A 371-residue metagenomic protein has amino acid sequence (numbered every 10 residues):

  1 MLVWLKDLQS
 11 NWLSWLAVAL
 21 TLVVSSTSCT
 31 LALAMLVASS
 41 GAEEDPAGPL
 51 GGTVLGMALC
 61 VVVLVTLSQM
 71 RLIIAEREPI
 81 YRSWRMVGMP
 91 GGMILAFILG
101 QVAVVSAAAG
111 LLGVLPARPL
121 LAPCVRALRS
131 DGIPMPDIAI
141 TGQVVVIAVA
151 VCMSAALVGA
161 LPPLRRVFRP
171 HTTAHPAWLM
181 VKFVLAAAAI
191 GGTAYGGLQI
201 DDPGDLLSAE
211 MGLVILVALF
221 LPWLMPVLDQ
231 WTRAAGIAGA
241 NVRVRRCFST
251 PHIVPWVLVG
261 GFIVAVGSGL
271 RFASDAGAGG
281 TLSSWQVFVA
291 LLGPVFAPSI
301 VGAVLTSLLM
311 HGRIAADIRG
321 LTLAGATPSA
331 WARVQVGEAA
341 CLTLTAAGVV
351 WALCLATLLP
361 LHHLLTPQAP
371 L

Functional and structural regions predicted by a protein language model:
L2-M35, P46, L59-V62, I147-P162 (+4 more regions): Alpha-helical transmembrane segments, especially those used as permease/efflux helices and single-pass anchors
Q9, L33-E43, R71-A75: Membrane-interface helix-loop junction between the first two transmembrane segments
S10-L13, A75, G92, A96-G113 (+7 more regions): Alpha-helical transmembrane segments of multi-pass membrane proteins
T27-A38, S68-M70, A103-D131, V144-F168 (+3 more regions): Small-residue-rich transmembrane alpha-helices
E44-C60, S130-L161, H175-A186, T281-G293 (+5 more regions): Conserved transmembrane alpha-helices of multi-pass membrane proteins, especially helix-helix packing segments enriched
G48-P49, P79, G92, Q143 (+2 more regions): Residues that define the loop-to-transmembrane-helix transition and helix capping in multi-pass membrane transporters
V62-A103, V301-A340: Interfacial "coupling" helices/loops that link adjacent transmembrane helices in transporter permeases
G277-T281, V287-L371: C-terminal structured domain segments across diverse proteins
